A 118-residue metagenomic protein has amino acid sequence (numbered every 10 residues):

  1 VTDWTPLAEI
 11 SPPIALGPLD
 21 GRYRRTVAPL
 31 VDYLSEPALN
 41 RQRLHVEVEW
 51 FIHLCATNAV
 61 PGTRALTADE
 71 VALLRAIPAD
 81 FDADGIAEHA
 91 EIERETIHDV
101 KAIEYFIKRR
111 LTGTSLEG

Functional and structural regions predicted by a protein language model:
T2-G118: A helix-coil-helix interface module used to build multimeric assemblies and to scaffold catalytic/cofactor sites
